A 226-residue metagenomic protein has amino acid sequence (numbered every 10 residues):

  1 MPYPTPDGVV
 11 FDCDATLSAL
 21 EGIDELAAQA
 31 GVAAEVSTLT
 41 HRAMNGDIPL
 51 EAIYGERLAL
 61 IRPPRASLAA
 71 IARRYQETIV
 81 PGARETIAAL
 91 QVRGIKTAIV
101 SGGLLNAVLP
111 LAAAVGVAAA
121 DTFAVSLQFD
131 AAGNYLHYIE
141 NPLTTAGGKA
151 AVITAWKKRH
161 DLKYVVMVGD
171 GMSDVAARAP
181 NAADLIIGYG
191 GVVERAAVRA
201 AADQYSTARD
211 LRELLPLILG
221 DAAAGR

Functional and structural regions predicted by a protein language model:
M1-L127, R209: Alpha-helical substrate-recognition element adjacent to the catalytic core
P4, R93-I95, W156-K163, G225: Glycine-rich phosphate-binding loop signature in dinucleotide/nucleotide-binding domains
S101-G102, Y164-S206: Acidic, Mg2+-coordinating phosphoryl-transfer loop and its flanking beta/alpha structural elements, shared across
G116-T144: Histidine/lysine/aspartate-rich catalytic loop segments that bind and position anionic ligands
A124-F129, G190-R195, D210-E213: Short, acidic/turn-prone active-site loops that include or flank metal/cofactor- and phosphate-binding residues
F129-L136, A196-D203, L215-G220: Short, charged, surface-exposed secondary-structure boundary motifs
H137-V152, A208-E213, A224-R226: A polyampholytic, Gly/Pro-enriched intrinsically disordered region
G147-V175: Conserved Lys-Pro-Asp/Glu-containing loop-to-beta segment of HAD-superfamily phosphomonoesterases, centered on
